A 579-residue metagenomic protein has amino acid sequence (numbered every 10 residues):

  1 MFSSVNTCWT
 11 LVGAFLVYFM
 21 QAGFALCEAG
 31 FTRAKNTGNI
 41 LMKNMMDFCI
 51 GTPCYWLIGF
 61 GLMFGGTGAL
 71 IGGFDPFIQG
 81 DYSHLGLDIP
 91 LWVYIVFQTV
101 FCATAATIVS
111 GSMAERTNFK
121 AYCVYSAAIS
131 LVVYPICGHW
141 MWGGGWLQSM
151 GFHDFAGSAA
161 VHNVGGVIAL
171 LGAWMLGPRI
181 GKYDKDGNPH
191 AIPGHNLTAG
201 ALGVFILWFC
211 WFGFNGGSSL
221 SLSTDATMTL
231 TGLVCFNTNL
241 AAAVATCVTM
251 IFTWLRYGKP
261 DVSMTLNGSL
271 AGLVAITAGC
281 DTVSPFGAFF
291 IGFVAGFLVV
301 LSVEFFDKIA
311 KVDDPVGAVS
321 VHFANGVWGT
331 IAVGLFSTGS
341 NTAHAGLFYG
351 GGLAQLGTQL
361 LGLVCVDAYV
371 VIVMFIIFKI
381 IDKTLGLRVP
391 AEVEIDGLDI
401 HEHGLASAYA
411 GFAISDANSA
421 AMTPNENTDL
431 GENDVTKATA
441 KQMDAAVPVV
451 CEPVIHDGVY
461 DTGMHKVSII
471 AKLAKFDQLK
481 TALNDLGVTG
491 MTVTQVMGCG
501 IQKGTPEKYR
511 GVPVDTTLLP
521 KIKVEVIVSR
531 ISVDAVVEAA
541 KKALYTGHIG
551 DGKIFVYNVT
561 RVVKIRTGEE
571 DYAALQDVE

Functional and structural regions predicted by a protein language model:
M1-H456: Glycine- and aromatic-enriched membrane alpha-helices
H401-L405, M422-E579: Positively charged, small/polar-rich N-terminal and surface patches that mediate targeting and assembly and bind
